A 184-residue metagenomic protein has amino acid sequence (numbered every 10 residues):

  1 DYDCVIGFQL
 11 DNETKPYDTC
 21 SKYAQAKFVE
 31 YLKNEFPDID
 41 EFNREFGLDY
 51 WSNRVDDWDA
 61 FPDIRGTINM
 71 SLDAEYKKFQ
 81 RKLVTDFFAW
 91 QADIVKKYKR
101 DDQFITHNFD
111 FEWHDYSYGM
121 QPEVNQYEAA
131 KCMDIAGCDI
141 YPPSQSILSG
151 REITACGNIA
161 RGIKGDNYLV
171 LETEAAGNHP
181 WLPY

Functional and structural regions predicted by a protein language model:
D1-I135, D139-S146, G150-I153: Polysaccharide-binding and catalytic clefts of secreted carbohydrate-active enzymes
F61-E75, I140, A155-Y184: Active-site clefts of carbohydrate-active enzymes
